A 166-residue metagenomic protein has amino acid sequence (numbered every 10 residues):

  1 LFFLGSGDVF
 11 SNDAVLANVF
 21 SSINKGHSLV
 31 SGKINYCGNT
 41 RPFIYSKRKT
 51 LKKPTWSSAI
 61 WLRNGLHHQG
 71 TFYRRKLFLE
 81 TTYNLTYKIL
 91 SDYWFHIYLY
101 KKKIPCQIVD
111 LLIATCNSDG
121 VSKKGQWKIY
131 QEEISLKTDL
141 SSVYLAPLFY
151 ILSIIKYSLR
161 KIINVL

Functional and structural regions predicted by a protein language model:
L1-V9: Short beta-strand-to-loop acidic/aromatic patch adjacent to the donor-nucleotide binding site
L4, K33, D119: Conserved residues at the C-terminal ends of beta-strands
S6, I34, L111: Active-site loop/turn elements of alpha/beta-hydrolase fold enzymes, especially the short glycine-/histidine-rich
V9, D13-Y45: Conserved donor NDP-sugar-binding/catalytic core segment of glycosyltransferases
R48-E132, L136: Conserved nucleotide-sugar donor-binding catalytic segment
T138-L166: Membrane-proximal basic amphipathic "stem/tether" segments
